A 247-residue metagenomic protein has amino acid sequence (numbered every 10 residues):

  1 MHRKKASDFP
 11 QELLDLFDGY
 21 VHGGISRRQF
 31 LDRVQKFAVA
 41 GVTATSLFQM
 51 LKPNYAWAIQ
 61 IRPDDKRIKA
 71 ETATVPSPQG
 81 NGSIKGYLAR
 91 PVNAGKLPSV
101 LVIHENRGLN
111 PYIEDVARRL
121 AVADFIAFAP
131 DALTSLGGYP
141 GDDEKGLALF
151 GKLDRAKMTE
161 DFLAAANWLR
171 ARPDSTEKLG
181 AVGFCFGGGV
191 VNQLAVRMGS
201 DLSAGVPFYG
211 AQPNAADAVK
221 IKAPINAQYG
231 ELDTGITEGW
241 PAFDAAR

Functional and structural regions predicted by a protein language model:
M1-Q29: N-terminal secretory signal peptides
D18, R27-P53: N-terminal export signals
I59-A94: N-terminal cap/lid segment of alpha/beta-hydrolase-fold proteins
K96-E105: Short beta-strand element of the alpha/beta-hydrolase
P111-P130, T134: Short amphipathic alpha-helix adjacent to the substrate-entry channel of hydrolases
D143-V182: Gly/Ser-rich "nucleophile elbow"/oxyanion-hole loop immediately N-terminal to the catalytic nucleophile in hydrolases
G183-G187, V191: Gly/Ala-rich beta-loop-alpha elbow adjacent to hydrolase catalytic centers
A227-Y229: Short beta-strand/loop motif that positions the catalytic acidic residue of the alpha/beta-hydrolase fold
